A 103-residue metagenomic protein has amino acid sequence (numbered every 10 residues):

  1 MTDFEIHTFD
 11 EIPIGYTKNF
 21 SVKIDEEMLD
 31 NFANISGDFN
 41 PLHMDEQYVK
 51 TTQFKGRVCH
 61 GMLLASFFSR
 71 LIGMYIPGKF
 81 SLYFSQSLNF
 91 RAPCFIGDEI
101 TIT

Functional and structural regions predicted by a protein language model:
T2-Y83: Hot-dog-fold acyl-thioester-processing enzymes
F84-T103: Hydrophobic beta-sheet segments that form the core/acyl-binding groove of ACP/CoA-dependent acyl-chain-processing
